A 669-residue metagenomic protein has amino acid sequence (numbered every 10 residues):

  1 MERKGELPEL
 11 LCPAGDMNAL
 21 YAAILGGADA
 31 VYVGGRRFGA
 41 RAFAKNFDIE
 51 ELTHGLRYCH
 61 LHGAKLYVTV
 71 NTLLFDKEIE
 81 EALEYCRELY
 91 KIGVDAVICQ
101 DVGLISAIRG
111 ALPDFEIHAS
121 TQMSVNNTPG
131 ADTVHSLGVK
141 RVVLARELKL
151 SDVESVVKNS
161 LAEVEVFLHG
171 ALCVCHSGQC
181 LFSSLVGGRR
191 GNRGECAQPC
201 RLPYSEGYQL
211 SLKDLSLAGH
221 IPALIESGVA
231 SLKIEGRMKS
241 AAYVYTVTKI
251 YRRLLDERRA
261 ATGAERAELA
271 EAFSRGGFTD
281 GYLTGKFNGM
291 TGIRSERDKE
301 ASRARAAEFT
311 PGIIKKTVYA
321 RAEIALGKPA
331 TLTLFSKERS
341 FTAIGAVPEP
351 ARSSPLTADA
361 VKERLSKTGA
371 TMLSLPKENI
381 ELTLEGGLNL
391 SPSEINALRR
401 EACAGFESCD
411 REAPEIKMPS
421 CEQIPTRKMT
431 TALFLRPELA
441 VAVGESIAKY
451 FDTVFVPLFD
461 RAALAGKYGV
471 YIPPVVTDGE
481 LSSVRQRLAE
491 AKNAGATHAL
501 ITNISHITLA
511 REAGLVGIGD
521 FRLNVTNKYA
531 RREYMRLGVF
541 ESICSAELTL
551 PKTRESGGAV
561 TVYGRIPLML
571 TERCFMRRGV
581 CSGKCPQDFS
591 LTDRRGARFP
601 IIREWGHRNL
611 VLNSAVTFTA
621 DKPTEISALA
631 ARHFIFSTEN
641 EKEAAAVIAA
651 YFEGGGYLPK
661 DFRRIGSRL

Functional and structural regions predicted by a protein language model:
M1-G26, A30-A42, T53-L56, H62-Y90 (+4 more regions): Surface-exposed amphipathic alpha-helical tracts and adjacent flexible/coil segments at the periphery of soluble enzymes
F47-L52: Glycine-rich, highly charged phosphate/nucleotide-binding loops
S106: A cross-family signal for key residues in well-ordered alpha-helices that form functional helical elements
T121: Residues at the C-termini of beta-strands that transition into short coil/loop
